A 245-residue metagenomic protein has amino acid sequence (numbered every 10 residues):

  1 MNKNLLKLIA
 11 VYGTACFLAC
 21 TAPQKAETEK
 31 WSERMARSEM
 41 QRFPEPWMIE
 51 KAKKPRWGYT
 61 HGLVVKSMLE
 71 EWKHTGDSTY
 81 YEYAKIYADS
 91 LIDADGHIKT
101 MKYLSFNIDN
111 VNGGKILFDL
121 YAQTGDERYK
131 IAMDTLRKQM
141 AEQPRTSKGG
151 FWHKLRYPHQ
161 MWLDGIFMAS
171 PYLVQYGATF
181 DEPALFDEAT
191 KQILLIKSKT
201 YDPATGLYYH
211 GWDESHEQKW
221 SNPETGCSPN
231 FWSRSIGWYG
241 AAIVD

Functional and structural regions predicted by a protein language model:
M1-E27: Bacterial Sec-dependent N-terminal signal peptides
P23-D245: Glycan-recognition and catalytic cores of secretory/periplasmic carbohydrate-active enzymes
